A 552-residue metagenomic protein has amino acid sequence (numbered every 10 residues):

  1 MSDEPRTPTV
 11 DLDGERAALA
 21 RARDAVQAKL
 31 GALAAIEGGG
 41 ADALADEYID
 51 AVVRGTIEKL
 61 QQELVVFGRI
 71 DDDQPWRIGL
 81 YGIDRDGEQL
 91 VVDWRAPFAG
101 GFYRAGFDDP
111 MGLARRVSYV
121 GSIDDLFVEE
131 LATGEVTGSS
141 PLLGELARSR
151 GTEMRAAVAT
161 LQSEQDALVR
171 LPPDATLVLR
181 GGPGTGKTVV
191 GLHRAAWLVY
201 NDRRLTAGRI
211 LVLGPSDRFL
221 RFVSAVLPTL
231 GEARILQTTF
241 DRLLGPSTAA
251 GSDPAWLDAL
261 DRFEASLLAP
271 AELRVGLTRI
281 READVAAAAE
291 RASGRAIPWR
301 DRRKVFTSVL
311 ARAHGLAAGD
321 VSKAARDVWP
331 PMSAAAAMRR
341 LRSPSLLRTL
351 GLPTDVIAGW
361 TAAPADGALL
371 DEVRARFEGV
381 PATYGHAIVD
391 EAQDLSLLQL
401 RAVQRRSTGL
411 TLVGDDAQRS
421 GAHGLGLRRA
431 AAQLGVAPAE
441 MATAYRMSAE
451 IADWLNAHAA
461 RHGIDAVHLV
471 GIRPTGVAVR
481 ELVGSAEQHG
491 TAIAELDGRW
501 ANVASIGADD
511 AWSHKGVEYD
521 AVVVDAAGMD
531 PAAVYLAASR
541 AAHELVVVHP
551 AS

Functional and structural regions predicted by a protein language model:
M1-A167: Extended, charged low-complexity regulatory segments
S2, V10-D13, L19-A22, E129-T137 (+4 more regions): P-loop NTPase Walker
V26, L33, E164, L168 (+9 more regions): Short secondary-structure junctions and interdomain/linker hinges
L64-F67, R155, D166, D217 (+8 more regions): Non-catalytic, well-ordered alpha-helical scaffold segments
V128, A196-I388, Q393-R405, A417-R419: Alpha-helical nucleic-acid-binding subdomain of P-loop helicases immediately C-terminal to the Walker A/P-loop
S149, E153, S252, P298 (+4 more regions): Catalytic cores of large soluble enzymes that bind and process phosphate-bearing ligands
A156, L205-G208, D217-L243, T248 (+2 more regions): Conserved helicase motor core of SF1/SF2 NTP-dependent helicases
T160, V190, A365-A368, Q488 (+1 more regions): Short secondary-structure boundary/capping elements
